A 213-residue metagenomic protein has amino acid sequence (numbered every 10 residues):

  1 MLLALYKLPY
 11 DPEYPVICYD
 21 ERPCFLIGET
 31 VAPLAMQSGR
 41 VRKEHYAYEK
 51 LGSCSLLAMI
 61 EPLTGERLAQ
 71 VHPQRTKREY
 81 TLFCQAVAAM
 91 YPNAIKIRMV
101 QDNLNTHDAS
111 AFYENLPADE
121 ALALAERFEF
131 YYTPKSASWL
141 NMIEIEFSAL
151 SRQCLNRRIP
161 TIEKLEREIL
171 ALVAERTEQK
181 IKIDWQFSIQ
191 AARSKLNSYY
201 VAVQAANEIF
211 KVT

Functional and structural regions predicted by a protein language model:
M1-Q85, L196: Extended, low-complexity cationic-aromatic segments
E13-Y14, A94-K96, I181: Short coil/turn segments at beta-strand junctions that form active-site/ligand-binding loops
C18-D20, M59, G65, C84 (+5 more regions): Mobile genetic element proteins and their domesticated derivatives, centered on retroelements and DNA transposons
T30, K164-T213: C-terminal domain-tail junction helix/linker
K43-E49, E120-M142, R158-T161: RNase H-like polynucleotidyl transferase catalytic core
R67, K135, I143-I162, E175-Q179: Active-site proximal helix-loop segment of RNase H-like, two-metal nucleases, encompassing DDE(D)
R78-R98: Short, basic/hydrophobic alpha-helical segments
I95-D108: Acidic/histidine-rich, metal-coordinating catalytic segments
